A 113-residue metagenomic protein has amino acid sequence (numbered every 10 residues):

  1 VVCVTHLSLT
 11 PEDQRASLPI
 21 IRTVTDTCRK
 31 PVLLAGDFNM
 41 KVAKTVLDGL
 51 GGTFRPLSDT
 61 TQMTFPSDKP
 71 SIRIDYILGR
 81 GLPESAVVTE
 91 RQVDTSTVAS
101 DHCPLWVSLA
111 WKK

Functional and structural regions predicted by a protein language model:
V1-K113: Active-site regions of metal-assisted phosphoester/phosphodiester hydrolases, unifying DNase/endonuclease modules
